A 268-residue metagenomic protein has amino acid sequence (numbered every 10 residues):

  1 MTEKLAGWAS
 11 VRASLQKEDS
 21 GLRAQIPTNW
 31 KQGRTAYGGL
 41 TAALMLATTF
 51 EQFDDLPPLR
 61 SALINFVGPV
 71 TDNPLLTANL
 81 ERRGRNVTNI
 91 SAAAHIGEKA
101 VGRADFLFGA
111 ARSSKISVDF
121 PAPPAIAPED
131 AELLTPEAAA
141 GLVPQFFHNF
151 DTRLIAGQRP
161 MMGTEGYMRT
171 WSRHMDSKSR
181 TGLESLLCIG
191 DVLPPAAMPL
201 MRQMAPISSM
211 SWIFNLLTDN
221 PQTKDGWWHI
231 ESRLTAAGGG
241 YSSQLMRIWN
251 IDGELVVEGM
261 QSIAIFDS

Functional and structural regions predicted by a protein language model:
M1-S268: Terminal targeting signals and extreme-terminal segments of soluble enzymes
